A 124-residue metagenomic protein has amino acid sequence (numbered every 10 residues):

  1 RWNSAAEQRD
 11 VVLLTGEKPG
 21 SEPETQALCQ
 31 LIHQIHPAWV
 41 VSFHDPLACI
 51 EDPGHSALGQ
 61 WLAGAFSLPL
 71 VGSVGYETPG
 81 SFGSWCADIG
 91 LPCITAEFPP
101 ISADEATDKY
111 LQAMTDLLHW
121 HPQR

Functional and structural regions predicted by a protein language model:
R1-G75, S84: Active-site/substrate-binding loop(s) of hydrolase catalytic cores
I50-D52, P79-R124: Active-site-adjacent mobile loop/cap segments within catalytic or ligand-binding domains
